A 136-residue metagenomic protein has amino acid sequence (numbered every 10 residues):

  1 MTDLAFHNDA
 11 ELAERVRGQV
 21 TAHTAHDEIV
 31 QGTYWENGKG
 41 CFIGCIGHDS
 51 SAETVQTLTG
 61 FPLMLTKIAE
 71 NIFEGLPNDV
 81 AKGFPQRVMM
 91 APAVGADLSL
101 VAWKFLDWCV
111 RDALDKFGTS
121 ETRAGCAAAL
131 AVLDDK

Functional and structural regions predicted by a protein language model:
M1-K136: Short, glycine-biased loop/turn motifs at secondary-structure junctions and in low-complexity Ser/Thr/Pro-rich termini
